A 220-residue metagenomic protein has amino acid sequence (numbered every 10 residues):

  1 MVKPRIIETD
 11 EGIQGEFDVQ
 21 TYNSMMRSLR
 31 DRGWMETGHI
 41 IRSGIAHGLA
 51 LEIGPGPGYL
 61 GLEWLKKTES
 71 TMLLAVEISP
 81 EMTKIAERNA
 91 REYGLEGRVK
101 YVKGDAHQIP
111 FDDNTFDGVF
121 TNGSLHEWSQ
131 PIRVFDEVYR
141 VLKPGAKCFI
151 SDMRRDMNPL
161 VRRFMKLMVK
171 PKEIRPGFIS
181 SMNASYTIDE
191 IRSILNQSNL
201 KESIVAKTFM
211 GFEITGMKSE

Functional and structural regions predicted by a protein language model:
M1-A46, E63: Conserved class I S-adenosyl-L-methionine
L51, P57-Q108: Class I SAM-dependent methyltransferase SAM/SAH-binding core
L95-E96, D112, K201: Conserved H-loop
H107-G118: A short acidic, Gly/Pro-enriched loop at the edge of an enzyme's catalytic core that lines a small-molecule cofactor
G118-Q130: A short SAM/SAH-binding and catalytic strip from SAM-dependent methyltransferases
I132-P144: A short glycine-rich, Lys/Arg-flanked "PGG" loop and its adjoining helix->strand segment in the class I
S151-I214: C-terminal alpha-helical "lid/dimerization" subdomain adjacent to the S-adenosyl-L-methionine
